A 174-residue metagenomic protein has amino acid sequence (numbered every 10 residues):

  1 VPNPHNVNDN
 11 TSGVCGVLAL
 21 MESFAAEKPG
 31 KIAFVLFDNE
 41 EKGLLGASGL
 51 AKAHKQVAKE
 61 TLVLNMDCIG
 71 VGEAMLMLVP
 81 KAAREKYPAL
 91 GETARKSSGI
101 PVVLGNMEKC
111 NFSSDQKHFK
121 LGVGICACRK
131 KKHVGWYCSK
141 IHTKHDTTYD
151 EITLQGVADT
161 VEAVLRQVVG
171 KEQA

Functional and structural regions predicted by a protein language model:
P2-A94, G99-L104, E108-Q116: Acidic/histidine-rich catalytic neighborhood of metal-dependent amide-processing enzymes
E73-A174: Active-site-adjacent substrate-binding region of metalloamidase/peptidase-like peptide-processing proteins
